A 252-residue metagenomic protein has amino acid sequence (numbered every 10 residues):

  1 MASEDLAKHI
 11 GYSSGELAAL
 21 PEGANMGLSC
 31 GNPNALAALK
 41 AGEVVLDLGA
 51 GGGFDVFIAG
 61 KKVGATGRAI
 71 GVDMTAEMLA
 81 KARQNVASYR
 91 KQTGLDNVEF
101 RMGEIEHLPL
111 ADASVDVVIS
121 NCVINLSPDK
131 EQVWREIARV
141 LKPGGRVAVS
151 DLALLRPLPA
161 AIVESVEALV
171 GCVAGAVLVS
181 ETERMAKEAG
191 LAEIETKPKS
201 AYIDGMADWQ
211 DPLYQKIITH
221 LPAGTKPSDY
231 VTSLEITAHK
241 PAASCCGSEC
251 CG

Functional and structural regions predicted by a protein language model:
A2-V44, F54-K62: Conserved alpha-helix/loop element of class I SAM-dependent methyltransferases that forms part of the SAM/SAH-binding
K40-H107, Q132: Class I SAM-dependent methyltransferase SAM/SAH-binding core
V45, V118-I119: Hydrophobic beta-strand segment of the Class I
N125-L126: A short His-aromatic
E131-R146: A short glycine-rich, Lys/Arg-flanked "PGG" loop and its adjoining helix->strand segment in the class I
A153-V173: Short, glycine-/aromatic-enriched active-site segment of Class I SAM-dependent methyltransferases
A174-G190, I194: Short alpha-helix
K187-G252: C-terminal lobe and adjacent flexible extensions of AdoMet/dcAdoMet transferase-like proteins
